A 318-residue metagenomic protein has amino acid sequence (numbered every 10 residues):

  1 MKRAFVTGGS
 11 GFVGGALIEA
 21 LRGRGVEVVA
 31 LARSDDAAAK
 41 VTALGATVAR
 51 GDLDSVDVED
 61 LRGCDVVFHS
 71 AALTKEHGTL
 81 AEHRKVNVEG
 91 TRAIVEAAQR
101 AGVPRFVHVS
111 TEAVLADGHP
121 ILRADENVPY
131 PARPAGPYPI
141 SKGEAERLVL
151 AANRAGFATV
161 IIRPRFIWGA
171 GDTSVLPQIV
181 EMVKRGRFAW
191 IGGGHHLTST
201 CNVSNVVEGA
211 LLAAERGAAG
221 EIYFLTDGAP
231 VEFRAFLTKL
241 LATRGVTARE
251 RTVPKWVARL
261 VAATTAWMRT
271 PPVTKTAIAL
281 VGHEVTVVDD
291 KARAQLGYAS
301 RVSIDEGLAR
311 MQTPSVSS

Functional and structural regions predicted by a protein language model:
A4-R24: N-terminal Rossmann NAD(P)H-binding glycine-rich loop of SDR-like oxidoreductase domains
A37-T42, A46-A93, A97, D117: NAD(P)H-binding glycine-rich loop region in Rossmannoid oxidoreductase-like domains and their noncatalytic homologs
K85, P120-I167: Catalytic helix-loop patch of NAD(P)-dependent Rossmann-fold dehydrogenases
E89, A93-P137: Conserved Rossmann-fold NAD(P)-dependent oxidoreductase catalytic core, especially the SDR/UDP-sugar
G143, F157, W168-Q178, S204 (+3 more regions): Glycine/proline-rich active-site loop of Rossmann-fold NAD(P)-dependent oxidoreductases
A152-I161, R165-N205, L240: NAD(P)-dependent short-chain dehydrogenase/reductase
L212-V273, D305-R310: Mid/C-terminal beta-alpha module of Rossmann-like enzyme folds, strongest in SDR-family dehydrogenases/epimerases
D290-A294, A299-S318: Amphipathic terminal alpha-helices
